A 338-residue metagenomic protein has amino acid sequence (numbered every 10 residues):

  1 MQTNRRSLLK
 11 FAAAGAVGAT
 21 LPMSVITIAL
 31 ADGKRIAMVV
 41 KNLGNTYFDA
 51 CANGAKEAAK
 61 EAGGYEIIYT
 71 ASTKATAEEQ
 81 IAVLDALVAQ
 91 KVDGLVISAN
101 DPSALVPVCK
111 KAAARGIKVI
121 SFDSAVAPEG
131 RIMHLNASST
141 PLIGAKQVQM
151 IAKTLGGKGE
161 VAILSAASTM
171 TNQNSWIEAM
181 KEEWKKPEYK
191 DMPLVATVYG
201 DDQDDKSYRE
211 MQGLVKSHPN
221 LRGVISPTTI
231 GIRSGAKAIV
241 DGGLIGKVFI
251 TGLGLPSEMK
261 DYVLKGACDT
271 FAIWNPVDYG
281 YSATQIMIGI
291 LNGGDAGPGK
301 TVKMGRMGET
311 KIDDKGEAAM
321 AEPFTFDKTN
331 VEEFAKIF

Functional and structural regions predicted by a protein language model:
M1-A16: N-terminal secretory signal peptides and thylakoid transit peptides that target proteins across membranes
L9-A13, A29-F338: A residue-level marker of the well-folded mature domains of exported/periplasmic proteins
V17-T20, C51: Alpha-helical transmembrane segments and their juxtamembrane interfaces
A19-I28: C-terminal segment of classical bacterial N-terminal signal peptides
